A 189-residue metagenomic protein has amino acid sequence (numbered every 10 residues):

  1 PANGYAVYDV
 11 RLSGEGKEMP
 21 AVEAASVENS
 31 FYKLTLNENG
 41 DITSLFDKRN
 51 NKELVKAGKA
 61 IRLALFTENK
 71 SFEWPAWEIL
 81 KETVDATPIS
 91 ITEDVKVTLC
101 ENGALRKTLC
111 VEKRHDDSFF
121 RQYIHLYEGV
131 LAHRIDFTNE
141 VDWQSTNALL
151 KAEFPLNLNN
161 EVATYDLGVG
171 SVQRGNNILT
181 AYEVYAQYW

Functional and structural regions predicted by a protein language model:
P1-V141, T146, K151-E153, N176-T180: Catalytic and substrate-binding regions of extracellular carbohydrate-active enzymes, especially polysaccharide lyases
F154-W189: Polysaccharide-binding surfaces and accessory modules of carbohydrate-active proteins
